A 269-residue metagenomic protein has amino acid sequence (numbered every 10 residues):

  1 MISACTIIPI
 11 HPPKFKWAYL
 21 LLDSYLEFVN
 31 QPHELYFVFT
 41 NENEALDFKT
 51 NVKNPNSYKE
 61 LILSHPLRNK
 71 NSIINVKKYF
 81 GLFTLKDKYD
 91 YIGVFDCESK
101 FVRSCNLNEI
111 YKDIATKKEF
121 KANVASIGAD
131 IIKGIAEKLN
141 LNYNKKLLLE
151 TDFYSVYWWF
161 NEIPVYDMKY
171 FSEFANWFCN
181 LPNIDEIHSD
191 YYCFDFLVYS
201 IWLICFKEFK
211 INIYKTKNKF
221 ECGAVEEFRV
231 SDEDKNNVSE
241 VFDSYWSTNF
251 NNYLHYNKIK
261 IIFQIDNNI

Functional and structural regions predicted by a protein language model:
M1-L20: N-proximal low-complexity "stem/linker" segments adjacent to membrane-targeting elements
K16-W17, E44-D47, K100-S104, E109-I110: Short catalytic/ligand-binding loop motif for oxyanion handling, primarily in non-cytosolic enzymes, centered on
D23-P32: Short, acidic, metal-binding catalytic loop of nucleotide-sugar glycosyltransferases
P32-N43: Short beta-strand/loop segment that forms part of the nucleotide-sugar
E44-D87: Active-site-proximal specificity loops/subdomain of glycosyltransferases
K88-V102: Short beta-strand-to-loop acidic/aromatic patch adjacent to the donor-nucleotide binding site
V102-I187: Conserved catalytic core of nucleotide-sugar-dependent glycosyltransferases
A175-I269: A glycosyltransferase accessory/donor-loop signature
